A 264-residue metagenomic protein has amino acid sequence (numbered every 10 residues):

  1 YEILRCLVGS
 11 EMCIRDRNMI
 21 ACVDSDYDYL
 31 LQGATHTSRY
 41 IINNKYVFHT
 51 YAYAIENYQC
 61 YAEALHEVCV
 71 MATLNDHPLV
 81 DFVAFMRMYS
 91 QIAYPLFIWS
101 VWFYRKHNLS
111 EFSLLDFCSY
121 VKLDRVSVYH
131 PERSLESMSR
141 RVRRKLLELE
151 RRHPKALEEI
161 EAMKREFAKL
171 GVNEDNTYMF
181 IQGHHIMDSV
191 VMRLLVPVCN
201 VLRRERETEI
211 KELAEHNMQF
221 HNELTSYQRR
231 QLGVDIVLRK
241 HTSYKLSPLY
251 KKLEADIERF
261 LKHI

Functional and structural regions predicted by a protein language model:
E2, D24-D26, E56: Acidic side chains
E2-C13: Single conserved hydrophobic/aromatic residue that forms the stacking wall/gate of nucleotide- or nucleobase-binding
R5, Y53, I92-L96, Y250-L261: Generic hydrophobic, helix-prone segments enriched in Leu/Val/Ile
R15-L30: Acidic beta-strand-to-loop metal/phosphate-binding motif
D28-G33, N57-Q59: Switch/connector loops and helix/strand junctions flanking conserved nucleotide-binding motifs in nucleotide-processing
L31-I41: Short, aromatic/basic amphipathic alpha-helical patches
I41-Q219: Activity-critical C-terminal alpha-helical subdomain
V196-I264: Charge-dense, extended regions
